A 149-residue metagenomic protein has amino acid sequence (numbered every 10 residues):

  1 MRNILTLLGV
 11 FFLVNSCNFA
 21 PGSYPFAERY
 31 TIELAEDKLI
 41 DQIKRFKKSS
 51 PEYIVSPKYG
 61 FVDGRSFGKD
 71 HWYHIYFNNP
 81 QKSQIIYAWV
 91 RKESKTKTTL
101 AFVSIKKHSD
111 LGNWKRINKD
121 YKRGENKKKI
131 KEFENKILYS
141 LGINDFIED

Functional and structural regions predicted by a protein language model:
M1-C17: Sec-dependent bacterial lipoprotein signal peptides
T6-L7, A20-G22, R65: Generic marker of residues within folded, mature protein domains
C17-I54: Terminal, regulation- and interaction-focused segments at domain boundaries
S50-G64: A short, aromatic/hydrophobic, helix- or strand-capping loop or linear motif that either lines the entrance/gate
G68-D149: Extracytoplasmic electrostatic interaction patches
